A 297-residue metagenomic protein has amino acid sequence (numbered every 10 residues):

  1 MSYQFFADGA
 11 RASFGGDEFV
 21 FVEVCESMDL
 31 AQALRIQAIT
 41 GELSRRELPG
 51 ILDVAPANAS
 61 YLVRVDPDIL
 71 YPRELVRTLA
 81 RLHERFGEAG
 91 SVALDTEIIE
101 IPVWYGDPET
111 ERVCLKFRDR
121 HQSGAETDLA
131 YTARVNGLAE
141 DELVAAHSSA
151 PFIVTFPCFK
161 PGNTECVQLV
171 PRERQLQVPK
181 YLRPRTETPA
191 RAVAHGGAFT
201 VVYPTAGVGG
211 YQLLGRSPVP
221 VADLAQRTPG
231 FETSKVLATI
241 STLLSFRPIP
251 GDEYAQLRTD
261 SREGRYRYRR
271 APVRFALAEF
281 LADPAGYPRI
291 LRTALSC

Functional and structural regions predicted by a protein language model:
S2-C297: Glycine-rich active-site loops that engage anionic ligands at enzyme catalytic sites
